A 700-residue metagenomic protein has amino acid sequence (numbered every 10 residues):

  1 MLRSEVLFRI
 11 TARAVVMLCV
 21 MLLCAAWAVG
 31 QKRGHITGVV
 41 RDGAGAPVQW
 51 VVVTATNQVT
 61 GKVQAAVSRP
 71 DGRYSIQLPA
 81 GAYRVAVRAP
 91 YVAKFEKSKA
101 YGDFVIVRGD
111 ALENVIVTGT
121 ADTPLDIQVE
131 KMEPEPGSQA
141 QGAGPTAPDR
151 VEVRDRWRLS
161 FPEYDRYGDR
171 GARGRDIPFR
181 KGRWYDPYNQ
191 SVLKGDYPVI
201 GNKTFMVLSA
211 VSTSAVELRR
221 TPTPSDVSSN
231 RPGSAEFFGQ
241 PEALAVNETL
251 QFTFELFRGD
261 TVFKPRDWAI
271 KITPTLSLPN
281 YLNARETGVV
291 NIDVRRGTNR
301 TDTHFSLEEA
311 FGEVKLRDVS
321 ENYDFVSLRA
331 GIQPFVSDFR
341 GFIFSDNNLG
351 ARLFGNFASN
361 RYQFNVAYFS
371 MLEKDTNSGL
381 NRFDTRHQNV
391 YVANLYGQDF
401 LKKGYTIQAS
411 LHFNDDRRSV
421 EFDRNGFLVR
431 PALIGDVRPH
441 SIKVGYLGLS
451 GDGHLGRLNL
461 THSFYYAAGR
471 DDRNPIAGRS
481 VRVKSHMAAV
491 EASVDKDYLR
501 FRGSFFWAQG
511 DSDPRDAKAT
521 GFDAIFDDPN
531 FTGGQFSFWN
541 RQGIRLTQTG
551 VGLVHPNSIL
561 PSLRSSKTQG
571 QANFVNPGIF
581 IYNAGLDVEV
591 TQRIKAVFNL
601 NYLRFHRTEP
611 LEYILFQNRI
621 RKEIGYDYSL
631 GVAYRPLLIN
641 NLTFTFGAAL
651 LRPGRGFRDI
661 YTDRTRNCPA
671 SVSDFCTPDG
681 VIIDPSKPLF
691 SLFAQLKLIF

Functional and structural regions predicted by a protein language model:
G30-Q31, T54-A55, A89, E96 (+6 more regions): N-terminal periplasmic/intermembrane-space "pro-region" immediately following the signal or transit peptide
T37-V48: Structural motif
Q58-R73, Q77: Short, acidic Ser/Thr/Gly-rich low-complexity loop/linker segments typical of extracellular and cell-surface proteins
G81-V92: A short, solvent-exposed beta-strand micro-motif common in secreted/extracellular proteins
V87, L208-S214, I270-P274, L328-A330 (+11 more regions): Membrane-embedded beta-strand positions of outer-membrane beta-barrel proteins
T146-P148, E152-R158, P162-E163, Y185 (+7 more regions): Outer-membrane beta-barrel channel domains
F179-L208, R219-T223, F257-I270, L316-V326 (+6 more regions): Short loop/turn motifs that connect adjacent beta-strands in outer-membrane beta-barrel proteins
N322-D324, Q333-A519, F580-Y582, E589-Q592 (+4 more regions): Signature for the C-terminal beta-barrel architecture of outer-membrane proteins
